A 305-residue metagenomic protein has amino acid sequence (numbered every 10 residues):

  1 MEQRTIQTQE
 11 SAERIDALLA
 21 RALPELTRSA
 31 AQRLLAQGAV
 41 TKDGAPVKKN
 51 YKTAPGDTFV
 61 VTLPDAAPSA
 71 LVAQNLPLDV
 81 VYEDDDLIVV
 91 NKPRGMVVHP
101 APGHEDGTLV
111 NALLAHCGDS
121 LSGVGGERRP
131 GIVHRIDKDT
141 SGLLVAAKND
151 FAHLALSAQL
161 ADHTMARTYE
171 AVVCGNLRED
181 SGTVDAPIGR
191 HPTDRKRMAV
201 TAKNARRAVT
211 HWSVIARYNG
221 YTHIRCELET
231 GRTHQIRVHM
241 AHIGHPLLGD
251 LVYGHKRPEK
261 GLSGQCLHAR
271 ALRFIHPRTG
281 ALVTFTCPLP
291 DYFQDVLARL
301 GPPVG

Functional and structural regions predicted by a protein language model:
M1-R33, L78, T193, K203-R206 (+3 more regions): Pseudouridine synthases involved in rRNA/tRNA modification
M1-T183, P187-P192, C266, T286-L300: RNA pseudouridine synthases
K42-D43, H99-P100, A147, M198-A202 (+2 more regions): Thr-Gly-centered strand-to-loop micro-motif
D43-K48, G220-H223, P258: Short alpha-helix capping/helix-loop boundary micro-motifs
N75, E127, R207-V209, Y221-H223 (+1 more regions): Short coil/loop residues immediately preceding or within conserved phosphate-binding loops of NTP-utilizing enzyme
D84, K138-D139, M165, R206 (+2 more regions): Short flexible coil/turn linkers enriched for glycine and charged/polar residues that connect secondary-structure
M96, K196-M198, M240: Methionine-biased hydrophobic packing positions in alpha-helices, especially within tandem helical repeat solenoids
W212: Long C-terminal interaction/binding lobes of large macromolecular proteins
